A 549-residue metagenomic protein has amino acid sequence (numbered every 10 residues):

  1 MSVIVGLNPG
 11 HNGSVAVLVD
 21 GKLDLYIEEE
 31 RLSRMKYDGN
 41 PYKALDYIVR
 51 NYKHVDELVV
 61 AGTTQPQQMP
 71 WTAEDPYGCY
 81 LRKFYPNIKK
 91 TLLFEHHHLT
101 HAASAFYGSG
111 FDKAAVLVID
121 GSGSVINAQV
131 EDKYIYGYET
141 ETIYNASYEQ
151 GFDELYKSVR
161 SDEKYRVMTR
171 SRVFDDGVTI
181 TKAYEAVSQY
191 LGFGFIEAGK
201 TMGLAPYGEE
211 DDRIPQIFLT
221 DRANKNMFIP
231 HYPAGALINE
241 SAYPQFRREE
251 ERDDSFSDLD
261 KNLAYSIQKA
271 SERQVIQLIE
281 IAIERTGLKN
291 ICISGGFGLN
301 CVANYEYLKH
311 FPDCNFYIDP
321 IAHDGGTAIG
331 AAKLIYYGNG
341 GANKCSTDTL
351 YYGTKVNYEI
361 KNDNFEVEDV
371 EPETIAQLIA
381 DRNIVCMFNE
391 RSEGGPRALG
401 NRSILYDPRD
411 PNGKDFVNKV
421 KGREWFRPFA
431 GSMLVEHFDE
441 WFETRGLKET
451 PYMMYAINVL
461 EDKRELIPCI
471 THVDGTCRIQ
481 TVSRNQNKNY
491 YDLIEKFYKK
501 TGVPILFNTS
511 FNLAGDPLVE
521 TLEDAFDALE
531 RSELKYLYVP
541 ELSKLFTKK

Functional and structural regions predicted by a protein language model:
M1-V5: Extreme N-terminal starter segment of soluble prokaryotic enzymes
N8-D38, R50, T72, G78-L93 (+6 more regions): Flexible beta->alpha loop and helix N-cap segments adjacent to enzyme active/binding sites
L25-M35, K43, V55-Q68: Glycine-/proline-rich flexible loop or hinge segments
K43-E57, I279-G287: Phosphate/pyrophosphate-binding loops at sites that engage ATP/ADP/AMP, CoA/4′-phosphopantetheine, polyphosphate
H54-P66, L92, G287-G296, V385-C386: Short glycine-rich phosphate-binding loop at a beta-alpha junction
V187, V275, G296: Conserved hydrophobic/aromatic pocket- or pore-lining residues that grip, position, or stack substrates in active sites
G208-K269: Active-site cores of enzymes that catalyze phosphoryl transfer or operate on phosphate-rich substrates
Y265-I291: Phosphate/ATP-binding catalytic cores across multiple sugar-kinase/actin-like superfamilies, primarily ASKHA
